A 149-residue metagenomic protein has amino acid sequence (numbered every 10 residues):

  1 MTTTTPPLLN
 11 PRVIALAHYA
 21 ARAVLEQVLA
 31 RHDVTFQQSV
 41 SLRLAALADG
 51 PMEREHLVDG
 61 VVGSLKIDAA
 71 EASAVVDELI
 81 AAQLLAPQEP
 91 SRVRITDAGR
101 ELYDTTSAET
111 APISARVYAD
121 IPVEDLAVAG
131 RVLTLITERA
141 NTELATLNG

Functional and structural regions predicted by a protein language model:
M1-H32, F36-S39: N-terminal leader segment of winged-helix/HTH proteins
M1-T2, M52, H56, A127 (+1 more regions): C-terminal regulatory/oligomerization modules of transcriptional regulators
T4-L8, V61, P90-T96, G149: Membrane-interacting alpha-helical segments
V24, V28-H32, E109-D120, V128 (+2 more regions): Generic non-transmembrane alpha-helical segments
V24-E71: N-terminal helix-turn-helix DNA-binding core of bacterial DNA-binding proteins
A45-A46, T96, G130, T137: Generic structural concept
D77-R131: Charged, amphipathic alpha-helical coiled-coil/dimerization segments
